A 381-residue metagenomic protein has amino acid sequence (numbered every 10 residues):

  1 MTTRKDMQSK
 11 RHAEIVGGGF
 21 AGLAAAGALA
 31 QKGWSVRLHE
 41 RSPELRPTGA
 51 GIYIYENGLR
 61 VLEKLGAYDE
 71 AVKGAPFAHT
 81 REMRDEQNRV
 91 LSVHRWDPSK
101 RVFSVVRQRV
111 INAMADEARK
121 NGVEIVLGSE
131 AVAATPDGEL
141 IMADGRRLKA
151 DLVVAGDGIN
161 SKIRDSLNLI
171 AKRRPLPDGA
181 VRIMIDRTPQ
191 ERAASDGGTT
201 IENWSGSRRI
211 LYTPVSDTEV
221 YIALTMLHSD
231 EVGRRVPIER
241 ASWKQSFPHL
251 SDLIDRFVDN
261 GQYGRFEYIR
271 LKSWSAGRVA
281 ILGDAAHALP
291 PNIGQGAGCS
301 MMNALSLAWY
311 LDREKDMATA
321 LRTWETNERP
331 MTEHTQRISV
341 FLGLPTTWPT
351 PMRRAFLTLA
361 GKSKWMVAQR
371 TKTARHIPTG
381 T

Functional and structural regions predicted by a protein language model:
T2-R11, K73, T80, S99 (+2 more regions): C-terminal helical "tail/cap" subdomain of flavin- and related membrane-associated enzymes
T3-A13, A30, Y55-L167, A171-T188 (+3 more regions): Conserved N-terminal helical subregion
I15-Q31, H39, V154-A155, N260-F341 (+1 more regions): Conserved mid-domain beta->alpha element of the FAD-binding
A21, E44, N160: Conserved Rossmann-like nucleotide-cofactor binding loop
A30-A50: Glycine-rich FAD pyrophosphate-binding loop
S161, A180-R182, R208-L211, A286-H287: Histidine-centered metal-chelating micro-motifs
G198-V232: Active-site substrate-recognition segment that forms the wall of the catalytic cavity or substrate channel
V232-Y263, T326: Flavin-binding catalytic cores
